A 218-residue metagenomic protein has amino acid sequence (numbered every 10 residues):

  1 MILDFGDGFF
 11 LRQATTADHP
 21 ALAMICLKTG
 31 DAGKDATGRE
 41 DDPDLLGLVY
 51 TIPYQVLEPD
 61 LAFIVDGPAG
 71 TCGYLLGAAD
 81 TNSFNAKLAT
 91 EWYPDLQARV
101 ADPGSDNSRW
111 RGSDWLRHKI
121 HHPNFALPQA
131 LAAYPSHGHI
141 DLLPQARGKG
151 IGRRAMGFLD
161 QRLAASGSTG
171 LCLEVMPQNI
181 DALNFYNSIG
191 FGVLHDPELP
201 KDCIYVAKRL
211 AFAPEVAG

Functional and structural regions predicted by a protein language model:
F10-M24: A short beta-loop-alpha structural element at the N-terminal edge of CoA-dependent acyl/N-acetyltransferase catalytic
G30-Y50, A89-A101: Conserved GNAT-fold acetyl-CoA-binding loop/helix
E40-A62, G67-P68, P123: Active-site rim helix/loop that mediates acceptor-substrate recognition in acyltransferases
I64, G70-A79: Conserved beta-strand in the GNAT
N82, L88, E174-V175, N187-A207: Conserved catalytic-core motifs of GNAT/GCN5-like acyltransferases
N82-H139: Conserved acyl-donor/pantetheine-binding loop and adjacent beta-alpha core of acyl/acetyltransferases and related
Y134, L163-M176: Conserved GNAT acetyl-CoA-binding A-motif
H139, G148-R162, N184-S188: Conserved acetyl-CoA-binding loop-helix of GNAT-fold acetyltransferases
